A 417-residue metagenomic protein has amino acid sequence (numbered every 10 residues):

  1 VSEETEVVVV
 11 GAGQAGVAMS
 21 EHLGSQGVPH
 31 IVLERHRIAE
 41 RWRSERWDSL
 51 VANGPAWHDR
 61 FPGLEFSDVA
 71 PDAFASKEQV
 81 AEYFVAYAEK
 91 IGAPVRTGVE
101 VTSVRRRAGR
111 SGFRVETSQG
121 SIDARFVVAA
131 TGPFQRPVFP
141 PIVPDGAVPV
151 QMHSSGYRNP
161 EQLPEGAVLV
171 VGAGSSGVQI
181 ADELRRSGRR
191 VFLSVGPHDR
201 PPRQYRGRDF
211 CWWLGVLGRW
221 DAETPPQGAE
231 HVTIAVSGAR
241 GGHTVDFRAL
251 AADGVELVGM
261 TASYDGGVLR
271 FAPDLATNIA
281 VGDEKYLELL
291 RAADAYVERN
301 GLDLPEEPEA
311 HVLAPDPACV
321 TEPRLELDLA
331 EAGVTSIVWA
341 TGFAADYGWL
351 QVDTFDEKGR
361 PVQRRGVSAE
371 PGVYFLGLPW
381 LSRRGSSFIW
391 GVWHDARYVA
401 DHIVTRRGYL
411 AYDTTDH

Functional and structural regions predicted by a protein language model:
S2-S44, F74-H417: Flavin (primarily FAD) cofactor-binding/catalytic cores of flavoenzymes
A39-E65, L250: Redox-cofactor-proximal catalytic regions of oxidoreductases
S67-P71: A short acidic, helix-capping loop that chelates divalent metal ions and anchors anionic groups
